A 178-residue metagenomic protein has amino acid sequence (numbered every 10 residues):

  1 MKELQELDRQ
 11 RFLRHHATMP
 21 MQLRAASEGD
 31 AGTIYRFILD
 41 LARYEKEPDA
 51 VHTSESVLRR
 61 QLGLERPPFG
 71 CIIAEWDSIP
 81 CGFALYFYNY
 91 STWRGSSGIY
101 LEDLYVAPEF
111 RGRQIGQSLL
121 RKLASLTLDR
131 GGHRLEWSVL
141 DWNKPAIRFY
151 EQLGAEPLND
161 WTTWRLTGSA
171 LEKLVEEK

Functional and structural regions predicted by a protein language model:
Q22-R36: A short beta-loop-alpha structural element at the N-terminal edge of CoA-dependent acyl/N-acetyltransferase catalytic
Y35-Q61: Conserved GNAT-fold acetyl-CoA-binding loop/helix
R60-I73, Y100: A short helix-loop-beta-strand connector motif used in the catalytic cores of GNAT acetyltransferases and, in some
C71-I73, I79-F87: Conserved beta-strand in the GNAT
L104-R111: A short, internal acetyl-CoA/4′-phosphopantetheine-binding micro-motif in the GNAT/acyltransferase core
Q117, R121, D129, D141-D160 (+1 more regions): Conserved active-site alpha-helix within GNAT-family acetyltransferase domains
L128-S138: Conserved GNAT acetyl-CoA-binding A-motif
W137-A146, R165-S169: Conserved beta-strand-loop-alpha-helix junction that forms the acyl-donor binding cleft
